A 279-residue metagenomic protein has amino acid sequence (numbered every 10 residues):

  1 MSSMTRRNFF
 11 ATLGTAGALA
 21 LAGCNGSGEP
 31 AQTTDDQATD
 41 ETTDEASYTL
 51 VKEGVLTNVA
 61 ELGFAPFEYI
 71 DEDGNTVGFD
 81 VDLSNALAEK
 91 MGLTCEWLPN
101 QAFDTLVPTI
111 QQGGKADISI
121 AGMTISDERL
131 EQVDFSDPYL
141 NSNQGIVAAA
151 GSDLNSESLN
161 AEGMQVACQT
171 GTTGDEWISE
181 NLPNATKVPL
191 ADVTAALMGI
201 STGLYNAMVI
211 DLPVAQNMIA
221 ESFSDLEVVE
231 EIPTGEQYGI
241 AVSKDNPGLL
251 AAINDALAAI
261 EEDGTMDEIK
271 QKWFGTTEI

Functional and structural regions predicted by a protein language model:
M1-A16: N-terminal secretory signal peptides and thylakoid transit peptides that target proteins across membranes
C24-T33: Bacterial lipoprotein signal-peptidase II cleavage site
N25, V81-K90, S152, T172 (+1 more regions): Extended ligand-binding regions for polar small-molecule ligands
D44-E45, V51-A121: Extracytoplasmic small-molecule ligand-binding "clamshell" domains of the periplasmic binding protein/Venus flytrap
L62, L140-A148, L212, Q216-L257 (+1 more regions): Periplasmic-binding protein-like
T94-N160: Acidic, polar ligand-binding/catalytic clefts
L98-T109, D153-L154, T170, V188-M198 (+2 more regions): Short helix-initiation/N-cap motifs at beta->coil->alpha
D104, M123-E131, S179, S201-T234: A ligand-binding cleft/hinge motif common to bilobed small-molecule-binding domains
